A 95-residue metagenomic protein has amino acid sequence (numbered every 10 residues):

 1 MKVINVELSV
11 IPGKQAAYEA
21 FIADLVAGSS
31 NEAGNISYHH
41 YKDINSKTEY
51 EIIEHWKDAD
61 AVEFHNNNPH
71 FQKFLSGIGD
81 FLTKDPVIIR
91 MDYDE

Functional and structural regions predicted by a protein language model:
M1-H39, D43-Y50, H55-N67, V87-E95: Short S/T/G/P-rich N-terminal loop/turn motif that feeds into the first structured element of a domain
L25, F74-G77: A general structural detector for well-ordered alpha-helical segments in enzyme core domains, enriched
N66-L75: Long, charge-enriched, surface-exposed interaction segments in small proteins/subunits
F81: Conserved helix-to-beta-strand junction in the class I
K84: Residues that flank catalytic or metal-binding motifs in active/ligand-binding sites
